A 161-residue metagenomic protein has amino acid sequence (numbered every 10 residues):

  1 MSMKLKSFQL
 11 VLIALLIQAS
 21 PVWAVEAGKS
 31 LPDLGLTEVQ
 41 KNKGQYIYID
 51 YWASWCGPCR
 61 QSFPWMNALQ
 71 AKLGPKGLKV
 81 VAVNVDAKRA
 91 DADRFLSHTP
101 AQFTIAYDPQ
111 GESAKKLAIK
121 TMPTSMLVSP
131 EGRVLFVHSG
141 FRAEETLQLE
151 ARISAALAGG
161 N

Functional and structural regions predicted by a protein language model:
L10-A19: Bacterial N-terminal signal peptides
S20-A24: Sec/Tat signal peptide C-region and signal peptidase I cleavage site
A27-I47: A short beta-strand-turn-helix
Q45-I47, Y51-W55, T121: Short pre-active-site segment immediately N-terminal to redox-active cysteine/selenocysteine motifs in thiol-based
Y51-A68: Conserved redox-active cysteine motifs that mediate thiol-disulfide chemistry, especially di-cysteine Cys-X(1-2)-Cys
G77-A90, A101-Q110: Thiol-based oxidoreductase modules, predominantly thioredoxin-like and allied folds used for disulfide exchange
L96-E131: Short, internal strand/loop/helix patches that form the active-site neighborhood or redox-interaction surface
S129-N161: Thiol-/selenol-based redox modules, centered on thioredoxin-like and closely related oxidoreductase domains
